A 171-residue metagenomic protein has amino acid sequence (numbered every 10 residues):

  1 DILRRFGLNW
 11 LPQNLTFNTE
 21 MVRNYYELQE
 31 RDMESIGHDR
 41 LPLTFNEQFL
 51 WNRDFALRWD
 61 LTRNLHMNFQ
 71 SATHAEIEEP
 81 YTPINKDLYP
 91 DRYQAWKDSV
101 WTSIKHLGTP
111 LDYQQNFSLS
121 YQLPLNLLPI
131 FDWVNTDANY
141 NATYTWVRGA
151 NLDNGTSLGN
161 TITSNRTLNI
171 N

Functional and structural regions predicted by a protein language model:
D1, F55-W59, F117-L123, L168-N171: Residues on the lipid-exposed face of transmembrane beta-strands in outer-membrane beta-barrel proteins
D1-T16, R58-F69, L123-T136: Short loop/turn motifs that connect adjacent beta-strands in outer-membrane beta-barrel proteins
T19-E27, S71-I77, Y140-R148: Transmembrane beta-strands of outer-membrane beta-barrel pores
E27-I36, E79-L88, V147-T156: Outer-membrane beta-barrel translocator domains and adjoining extracellular loop/strand segments of Gram-negative
H38-L43, V100-L107, L152-T161: Extracellular loop and loop/strand-boundary signature of outer-membrane beta-barrel proteins
E47-R53, L111-F117, N160-I170: Residues that define the transmembrane beta-barrel architecture of outer-membrane proteins
N85-S99: Solvent-exposed loop segments that connect transmembrane elements
K105, T109-L125, T136: Membrane-lipid interaction segments
